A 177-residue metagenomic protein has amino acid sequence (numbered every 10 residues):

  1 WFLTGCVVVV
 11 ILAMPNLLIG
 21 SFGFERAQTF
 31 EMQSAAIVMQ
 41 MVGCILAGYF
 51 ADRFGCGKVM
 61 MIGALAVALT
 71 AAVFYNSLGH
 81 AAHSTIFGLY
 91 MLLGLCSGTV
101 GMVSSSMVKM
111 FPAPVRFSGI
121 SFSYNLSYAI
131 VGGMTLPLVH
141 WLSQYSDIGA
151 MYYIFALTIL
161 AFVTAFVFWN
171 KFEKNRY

Functional and structural regions predicted by a protein language model:
W1-M41, V131-T135: Extracytoplasmic gate region of multi-pass secondary transporters
C44-G55: Helix-to-loop junctions at the C-terminal end of transmembrane segments in multipass secondary transporters
R53-A64: Cytoplasmic membrane-interface "Motif A"-like loop-to-helix N-cap segments of 12-TM Major Facilitator Superfamily
L65-H80: C-terminal ends and interior cores of transmembrane alpha-helices in multi-pass membrane transporters/permeases
S77, S106, A156-Y177: Multi-pass alpha-helical transporter architecture, strongest for 12-TM Major Facilitator/SLC carriers used
H83-G98: Hydrophobic core of transmembrane alpha-helices in multi-pass small-molecule transporters, especially MFS/SLC-type
G98-F111: Intracellular juxtamembrane helix-capping segments at the cytosolic ends of symmetry-related transmembrane helices
P114-S143: A late C-terminal transmembrane helix in Major Facilitator Superfamily
